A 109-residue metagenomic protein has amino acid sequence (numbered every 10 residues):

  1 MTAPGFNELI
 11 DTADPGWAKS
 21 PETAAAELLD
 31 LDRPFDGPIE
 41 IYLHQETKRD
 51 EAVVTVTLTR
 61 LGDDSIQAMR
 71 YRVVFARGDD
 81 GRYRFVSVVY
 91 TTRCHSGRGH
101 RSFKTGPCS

Functional and structural regions predicted by a protein language model:
M1-D14: N-terminal low-complexity, Pro/Thr/Ser-rich intrinsically disordered segments that act as propeptides or flexible
T12-A76: Mature extracytoplasmic domains of secretory-pathway proteins
A76-K104: Short beta-strand edge/turn micro-motifs at domain boundaries
